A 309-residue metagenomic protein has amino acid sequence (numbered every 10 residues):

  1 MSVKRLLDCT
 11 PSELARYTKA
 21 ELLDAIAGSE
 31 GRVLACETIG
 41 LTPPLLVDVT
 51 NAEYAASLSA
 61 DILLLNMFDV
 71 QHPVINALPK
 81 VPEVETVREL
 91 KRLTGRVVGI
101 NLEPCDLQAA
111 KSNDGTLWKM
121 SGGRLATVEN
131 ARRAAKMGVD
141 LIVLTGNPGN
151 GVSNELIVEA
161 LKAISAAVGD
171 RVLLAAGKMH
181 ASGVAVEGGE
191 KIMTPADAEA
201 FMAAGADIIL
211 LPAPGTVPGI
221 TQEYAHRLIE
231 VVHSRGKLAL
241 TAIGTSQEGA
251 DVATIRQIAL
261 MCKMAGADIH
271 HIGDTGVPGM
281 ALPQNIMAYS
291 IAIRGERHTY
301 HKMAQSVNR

Functional and structural regions predicted by a protein language model:
S2-L14, T38-S57, I62-I75, P79-V158 (+4 more regions): Active-site beta->alpha loop and helix N-cap motifs at the rims of alpha/beta catalytic domains
E21, E85-E89, E129-R133, E159-A166 (+4 more regions): Alpha-helical scaffolding segments of alpha/beta enzyme cores, especially the outer helices of TIM-barrel or partial
G28, A56, K91-T94, V168 (+2 more regions): Anion (oxyanion) recognition and catalysis
V33, V97, R171-L173, L238: Proline-centered loop/turn at the N-terminus of a beta-strand
V49-E53, E187-A200, Q247-A267: Catalytic cores of alpha/beta
L58, N66, M137, A167 (+7 more regions): Change "in soluble alpha/beta enzymes" to "in soluble alpha/beta proteins
I75-V87, L228, M264, T275-Q305: C-terminal helical cap(s) of enzyme catalytic domains, especially alpha/beta-barrels
G236-E248: Active-site clefts of carbohydrate-active enzymes
